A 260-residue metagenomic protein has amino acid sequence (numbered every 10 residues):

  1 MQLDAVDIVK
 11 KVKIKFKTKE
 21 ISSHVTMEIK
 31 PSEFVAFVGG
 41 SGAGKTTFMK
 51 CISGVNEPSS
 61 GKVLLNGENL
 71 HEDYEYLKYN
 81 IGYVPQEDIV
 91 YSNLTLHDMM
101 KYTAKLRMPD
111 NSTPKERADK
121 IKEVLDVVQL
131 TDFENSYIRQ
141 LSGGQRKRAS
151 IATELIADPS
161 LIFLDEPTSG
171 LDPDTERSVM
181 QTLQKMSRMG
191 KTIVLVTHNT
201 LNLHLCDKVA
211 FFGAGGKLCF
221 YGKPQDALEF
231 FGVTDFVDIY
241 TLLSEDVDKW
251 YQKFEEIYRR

Functional and structural regions predicted by a protein language model:
M1-T18, H24-V25, G40, S60-K62 (+2 more regions): Topological signature of polytopic alpha-helical transporters
S53: Helix-to-loop junction immediately C-terminal to a conserved catalytic motif
E87, S92-P109: Q-loop/switch helix immediately C-terminal to the Walker
L94, L141, E154-L155: ABC ATPase signature
E116-F133: Conserved ABC ATPase "signature" region
I151-A152, V179: Hydrophobic anchor residue at the start of the ABC signature
I156-S160: A short, proline-enriched helix->beta-strand linker immediately N-terminal to the Walker B motif in ABC-type P-loop
I162-D165: Catalytic Walker B motif of ABC-type/P-loop ATPase nucleotide-binding domains
